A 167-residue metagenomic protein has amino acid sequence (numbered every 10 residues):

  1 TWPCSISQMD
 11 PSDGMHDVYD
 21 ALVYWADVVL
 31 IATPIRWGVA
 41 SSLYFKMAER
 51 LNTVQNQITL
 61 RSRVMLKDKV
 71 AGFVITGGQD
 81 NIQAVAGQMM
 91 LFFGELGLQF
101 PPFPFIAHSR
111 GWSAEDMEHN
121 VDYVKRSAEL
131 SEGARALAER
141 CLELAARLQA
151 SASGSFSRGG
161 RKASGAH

Functional and structural regions predicted by a protein language model:
T1-M9, S113-N120: N-terminal beta-loop-helix "entrance" segment that forms/cooperates in small-molecule cofactor or anionic ligand
P3, P11, P101-P104: Proline-rich intrinsically disordered, low-complexity coils
Q8-Q99: Helix-loop-strand module that forms the ligand-binding subsite of alpha/beta enzymes
W25, G94-H167: Glycine-rich phosphate/pyrophosphate-binding loop and the adjoining helix
